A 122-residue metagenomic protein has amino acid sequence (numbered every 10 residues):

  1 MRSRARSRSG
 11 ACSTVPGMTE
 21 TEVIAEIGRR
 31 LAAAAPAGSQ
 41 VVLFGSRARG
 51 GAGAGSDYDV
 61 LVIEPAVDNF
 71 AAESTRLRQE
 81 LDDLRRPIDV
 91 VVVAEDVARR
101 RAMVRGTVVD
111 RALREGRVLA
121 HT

Functional and structural regions predicted by a protein language model:
R2-Q40, A48-A54, P65-T122: Catalytic core of pol beta-like nucleotidyltransferases
D57-D59: Acidic Asp/Glu-based divalent-cation binding sites
L61-I63: Short hydrophobic/aromatic beta-strand micro-patches that form the beta-sheet surface supporting nucleotide- or nucleic
